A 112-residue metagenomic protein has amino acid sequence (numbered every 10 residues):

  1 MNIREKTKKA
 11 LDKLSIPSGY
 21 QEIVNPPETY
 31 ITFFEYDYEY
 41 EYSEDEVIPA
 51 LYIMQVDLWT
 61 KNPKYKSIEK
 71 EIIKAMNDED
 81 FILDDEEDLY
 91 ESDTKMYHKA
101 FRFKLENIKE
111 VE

Functional and structural regions predicted by a protein language model:
M1-I53, D57-E112: Long, contiguous binding/interaction regions
